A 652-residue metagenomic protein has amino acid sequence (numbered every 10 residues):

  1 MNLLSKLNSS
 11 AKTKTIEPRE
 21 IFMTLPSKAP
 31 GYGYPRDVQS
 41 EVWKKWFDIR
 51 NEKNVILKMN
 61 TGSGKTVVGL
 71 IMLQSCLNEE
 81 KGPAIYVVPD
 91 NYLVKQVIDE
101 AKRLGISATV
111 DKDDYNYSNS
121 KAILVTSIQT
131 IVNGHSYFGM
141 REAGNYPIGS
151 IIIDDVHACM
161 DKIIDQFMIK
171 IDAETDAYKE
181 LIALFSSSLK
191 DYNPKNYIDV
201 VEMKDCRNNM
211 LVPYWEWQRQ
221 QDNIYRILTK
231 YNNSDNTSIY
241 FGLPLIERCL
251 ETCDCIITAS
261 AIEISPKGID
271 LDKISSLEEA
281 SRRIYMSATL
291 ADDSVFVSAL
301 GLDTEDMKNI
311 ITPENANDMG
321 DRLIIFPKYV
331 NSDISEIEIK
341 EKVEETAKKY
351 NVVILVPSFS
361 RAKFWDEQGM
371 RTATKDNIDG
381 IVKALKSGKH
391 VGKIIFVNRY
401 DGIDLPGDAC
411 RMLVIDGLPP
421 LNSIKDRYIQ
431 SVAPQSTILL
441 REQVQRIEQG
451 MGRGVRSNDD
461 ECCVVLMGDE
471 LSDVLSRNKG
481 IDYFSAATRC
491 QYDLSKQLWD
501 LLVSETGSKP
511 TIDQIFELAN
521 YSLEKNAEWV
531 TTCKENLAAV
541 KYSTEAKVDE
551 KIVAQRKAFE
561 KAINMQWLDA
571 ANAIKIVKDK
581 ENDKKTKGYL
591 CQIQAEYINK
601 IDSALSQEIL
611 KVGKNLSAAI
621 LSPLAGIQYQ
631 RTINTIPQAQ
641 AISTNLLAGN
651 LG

Functional and structural regions predicted by a protein language model:
N2-K58: Conserved pre-motif I regulatory segment
E41, I56, N60, P147-S150 (+4 more regions): Conserved coupling segment at the C-terminus of the helicase ATP-binding
T66-I106, T130-N133, A291-D292, P357-A362: Conserved Walker A/P-loop ATP-binding site and its immediately adjacent core in helicase/helicase-like ATPase domains
K95-A143, G380-L385: Inter-Walker segment of RecA-like/P-loop motor cores
K112-L124, F364, T372-I395, Y400-D401 (+2 more regions): Conserved motor-coupling elements within RecA-like helicase/translocase cores
K121-D155, C159-Q166, I264-D270, I394-D404: Conserved RecA-like ASCE ATPase "motif II neighborhood" in helicase/translocase motors
S360, S457-Y589, Q594, I598: Long, largely alpha-helical accessory region at the distal end of helicase-like NTP-driven motors
A384-D473: Conserved RecA-like P-loop NTPase helicase motor core
